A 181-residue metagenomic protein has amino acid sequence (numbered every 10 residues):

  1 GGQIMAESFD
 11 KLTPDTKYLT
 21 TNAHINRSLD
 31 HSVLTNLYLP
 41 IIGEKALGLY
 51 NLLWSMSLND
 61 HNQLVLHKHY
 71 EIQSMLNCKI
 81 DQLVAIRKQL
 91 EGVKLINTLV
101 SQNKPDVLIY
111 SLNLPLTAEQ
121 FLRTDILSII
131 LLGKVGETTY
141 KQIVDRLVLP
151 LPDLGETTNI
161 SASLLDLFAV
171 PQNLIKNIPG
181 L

Functional and structural regions predicted by a protein language model:
G1-H69: Short recognition helix of helix-turn-helix/winged-helix DNA-binding domains
L49, I72, L181: Short, structured motif recognition centered on aromatic/hydrophobic residues
M56-L108: Winged helix-turn-helix DNA-binding recognition segment
N113-P150: Short, amphipathic alpha-helical interaction segments positioned at domain boundaries
V148-N159: Extended, Lys/Arg-rich, non-catalytic nucleic-acid recognition/anchoring regions of very large nucleic-acid-interacting
N159-L181: Electrostatic interaction modules used in gene-expression and signaling proteins
